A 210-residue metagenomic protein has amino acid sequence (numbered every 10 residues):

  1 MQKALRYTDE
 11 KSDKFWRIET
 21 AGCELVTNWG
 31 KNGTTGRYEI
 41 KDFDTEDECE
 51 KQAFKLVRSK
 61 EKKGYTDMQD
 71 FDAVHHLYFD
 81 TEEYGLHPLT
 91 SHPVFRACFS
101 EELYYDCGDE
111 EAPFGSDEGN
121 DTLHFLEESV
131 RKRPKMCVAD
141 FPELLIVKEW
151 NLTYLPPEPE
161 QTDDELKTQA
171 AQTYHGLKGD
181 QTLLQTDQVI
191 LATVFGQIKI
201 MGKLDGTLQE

Functional and structural regions predicted by a protein language model:
M1-R6: Short, hydrophobic/aromatic-rich segments at coil-to-beta transitions
K14-E39, C107: Short aromatic-glycine-(Arg/Gly/Cys) micro-motifs in beta-strand/loop hairpins
D44-K62: A short, charged, amphipathic alpha-helix used as a generic interaction element across diverse proteins
K63-H76: Intrinsically disordered, low-complexity charged/polar segments
H76-T81, G85-S91, R96: Charge-dense, extended regions
A97-F99, L103-G108, G115-G119, L123 (+4 more regions): Amphipathic alpha-helical protein-interaction segments
